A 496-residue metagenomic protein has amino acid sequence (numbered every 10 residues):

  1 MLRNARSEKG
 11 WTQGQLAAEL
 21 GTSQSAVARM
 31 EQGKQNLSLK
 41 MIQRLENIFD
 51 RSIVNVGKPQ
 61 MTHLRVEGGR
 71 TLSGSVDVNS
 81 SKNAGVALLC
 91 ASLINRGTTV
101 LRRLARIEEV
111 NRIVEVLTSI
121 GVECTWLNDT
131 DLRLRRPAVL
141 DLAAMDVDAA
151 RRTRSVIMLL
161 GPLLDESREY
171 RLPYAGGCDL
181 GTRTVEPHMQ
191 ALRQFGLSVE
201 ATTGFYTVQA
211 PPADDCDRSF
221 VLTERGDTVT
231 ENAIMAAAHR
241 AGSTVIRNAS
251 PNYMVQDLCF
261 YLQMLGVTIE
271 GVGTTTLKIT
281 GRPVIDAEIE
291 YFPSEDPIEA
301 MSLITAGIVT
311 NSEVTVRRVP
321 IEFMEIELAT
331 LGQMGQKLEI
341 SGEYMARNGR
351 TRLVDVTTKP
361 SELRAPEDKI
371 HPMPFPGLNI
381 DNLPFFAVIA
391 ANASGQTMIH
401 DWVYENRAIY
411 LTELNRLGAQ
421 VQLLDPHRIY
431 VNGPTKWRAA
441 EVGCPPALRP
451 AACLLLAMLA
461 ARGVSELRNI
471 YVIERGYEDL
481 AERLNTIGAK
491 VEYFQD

Functional and structural regions predicted by a protein language model:
M1-E19, R44: Short basic helix-loop element that most often maps to the first helix and adjoining turn of HTH DNA-binding modules
R3-N4, Q24-S25, R29-D496: Short, structured segments at the rim of ligand-binding sites
